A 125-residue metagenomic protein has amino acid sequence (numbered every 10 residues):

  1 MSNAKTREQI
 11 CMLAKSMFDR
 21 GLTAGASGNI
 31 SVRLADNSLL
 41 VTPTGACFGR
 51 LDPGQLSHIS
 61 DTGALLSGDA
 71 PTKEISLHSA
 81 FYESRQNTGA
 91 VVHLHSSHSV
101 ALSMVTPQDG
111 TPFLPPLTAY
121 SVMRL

Functional and structural regions predicted by a protein language model:
M1-L125: Glycine-rich flexible loops
